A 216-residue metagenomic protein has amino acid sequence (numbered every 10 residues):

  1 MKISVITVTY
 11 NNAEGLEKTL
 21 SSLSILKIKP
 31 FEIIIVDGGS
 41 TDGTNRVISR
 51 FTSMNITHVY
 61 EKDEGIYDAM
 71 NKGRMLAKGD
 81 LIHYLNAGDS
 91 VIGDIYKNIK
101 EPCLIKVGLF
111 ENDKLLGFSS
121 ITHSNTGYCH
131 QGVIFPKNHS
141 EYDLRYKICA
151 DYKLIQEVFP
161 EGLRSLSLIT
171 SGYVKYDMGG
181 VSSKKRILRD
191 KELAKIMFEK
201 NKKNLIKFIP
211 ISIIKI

Functional and structural regions predicted by a protein language model:
S21-P30: Short, acidic, metal-binding catalytic loop of nucleotide-sugar glycosyltransferases
P30-G39, V59-K62: Short beta-strand/loop segment that forms part of the nucleotide-sugar
D37-R46, N86-D89: A conserved acidic beta->alpha catalytic loop
G43, D68, D89-K100: Acidic donor-binding/catalytic loop of UDP-sugar-dependent glycosyltransferases, especially processive GT2
Y60-A77: Glycine-rich, basic loop-to-helix element that forms the pyrophosphate-binding segment of sugar-nucleotide handling
I82: Short aromatic/hydrophobic "clamp" motif used to bind/position activated sugar donors
C103-G117: Short beta-strand-to-loop element that shapes/binds the nucleotide-sugar donor at the catalytic cleft/hinge
L115-E192: Conserved nucleotide-sugar donor-binding catalytic segment
